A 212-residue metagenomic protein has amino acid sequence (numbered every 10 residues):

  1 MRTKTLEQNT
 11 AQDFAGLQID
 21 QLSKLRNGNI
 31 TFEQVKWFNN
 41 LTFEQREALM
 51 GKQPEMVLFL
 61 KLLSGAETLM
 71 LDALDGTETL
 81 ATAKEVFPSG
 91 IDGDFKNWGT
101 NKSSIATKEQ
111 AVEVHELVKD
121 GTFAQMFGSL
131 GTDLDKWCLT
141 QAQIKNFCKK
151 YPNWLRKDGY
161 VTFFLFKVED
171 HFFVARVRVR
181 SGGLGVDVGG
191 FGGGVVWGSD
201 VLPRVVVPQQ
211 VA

Functional and structural regions predicted by a protein language model:
M1-W137, A142-A212: A binding-site-centric feature that preferentially detects glycan-recognition modules on secreted/surface proteins
